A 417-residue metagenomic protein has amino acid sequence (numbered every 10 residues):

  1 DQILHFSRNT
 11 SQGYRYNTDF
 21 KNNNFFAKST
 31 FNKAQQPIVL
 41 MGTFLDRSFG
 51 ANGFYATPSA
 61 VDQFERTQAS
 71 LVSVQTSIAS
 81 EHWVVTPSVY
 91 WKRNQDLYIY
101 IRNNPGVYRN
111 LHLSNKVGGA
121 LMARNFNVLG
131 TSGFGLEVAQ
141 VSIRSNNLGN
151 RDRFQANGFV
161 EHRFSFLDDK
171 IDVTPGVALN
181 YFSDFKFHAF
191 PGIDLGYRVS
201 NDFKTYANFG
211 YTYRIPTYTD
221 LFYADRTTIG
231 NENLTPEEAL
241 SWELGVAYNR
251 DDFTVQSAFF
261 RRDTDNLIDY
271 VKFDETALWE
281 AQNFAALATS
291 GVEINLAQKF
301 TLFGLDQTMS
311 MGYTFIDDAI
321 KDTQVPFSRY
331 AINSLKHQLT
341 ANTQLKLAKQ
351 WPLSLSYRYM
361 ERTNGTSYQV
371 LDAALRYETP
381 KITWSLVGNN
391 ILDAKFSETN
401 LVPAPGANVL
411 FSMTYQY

Functional and structural regions predicted by a protein language model:
D1-I3, Q35-L40, E81-V85, Q95 (+7 more regions): Repeated loop/turn-to-beta-strand initiation elements of outer-membrane beta-barrel proteins
R8-Q12, K33-Q35, F44-S48, S80 (+14 more regions): Transmembrane beta-strands of outer-membrane beta-barrel pores
S11-F26, Q36-N115: Flexible loop and strand-edge segments within Gram-negative outer membrane beta-barrel domains
A27-F31, V72-I78, G119-N125, G158-F164 (+7 more regions): Residues on the lipid-exposed face of transmembrane beta-strands in outer-membrane beta-barrel proteins
M41-G42, T76, L129, N147-T264 (+3 more regions): Structural signature of Gram-negative outer-membrane beta-barrels, strongest in the C-terminal barrel of TonB-dependent
A56-S80, K204, Y211-D265, K272-F300 (+2 more regions): Outer-membrane beta-barrel signature, preferentially recognizing the C-terminal barrel domain of Gram-negative
L129, G133, F166-L167, R261-D263 (+2 more regions): Gram-negative outer-membrane beta-barrel transporters
T264-D265, Q350, D372-Y417: C-terminal beta-signal and adjacent terminal beta-strands/loops of Gram-negative outer-membrane beta-barrel proteins
